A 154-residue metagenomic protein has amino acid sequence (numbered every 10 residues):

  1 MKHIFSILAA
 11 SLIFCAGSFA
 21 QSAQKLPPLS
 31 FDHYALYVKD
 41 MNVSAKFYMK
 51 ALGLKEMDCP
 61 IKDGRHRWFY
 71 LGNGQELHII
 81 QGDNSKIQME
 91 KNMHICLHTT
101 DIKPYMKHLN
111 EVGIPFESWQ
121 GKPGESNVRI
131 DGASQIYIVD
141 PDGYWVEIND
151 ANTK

Functional and structural regions predicted by a protein language model:
M1-K25: Bacterial Sec-dependent N-terminal signal peptides
A20-N42, M93-I95, K154: N-terminal beta-strand motif that seeds the catalytic metal site of vicinal oxygen chelate
A35-E76: Core segments of cupin and vicinal oxygen chelate
D40-N42, I95-D142: Vicinal oxygen chelate
D63, K91, G132-A133: Exposed loop/turn and edge beta-strand positions of beta-sandwich/beta-sheet ligand-binding modules
H66-E111: Mid-chain, structured segments of secreted extracytoplasmic proteins
R129-G132, N149-K154: Short beta->alpha transition motifs characteristic of CBS
